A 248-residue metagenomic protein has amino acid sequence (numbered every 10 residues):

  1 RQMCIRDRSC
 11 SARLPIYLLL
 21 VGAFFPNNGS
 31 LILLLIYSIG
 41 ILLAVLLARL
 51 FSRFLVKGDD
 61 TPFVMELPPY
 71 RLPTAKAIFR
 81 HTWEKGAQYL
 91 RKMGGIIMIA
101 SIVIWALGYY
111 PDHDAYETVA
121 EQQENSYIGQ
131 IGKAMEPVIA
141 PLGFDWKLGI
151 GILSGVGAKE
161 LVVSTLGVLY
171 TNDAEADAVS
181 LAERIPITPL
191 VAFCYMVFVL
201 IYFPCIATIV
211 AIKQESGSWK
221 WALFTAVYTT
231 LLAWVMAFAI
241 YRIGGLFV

Functional and structural regions predicted by a protein language model:
R1-I5: Short, small-residue-biased leader/transition segments that mark boundaries at the very start of proteins
D7, S11-L34, A207-S218, A239-V248: Transmembrane helix-loop junctions at the membrane interface of multipass transporters and ion channels
V21-A23, Y37-L50, I99-Y109, M196-I201 (+1 more regions): Hydrophobic core segments of alpha-helical transmembrane domains in multi-pass membrane transport and ion-translocation
S30-S38, M98-I99, F193, A222-V227: Hydrophobic alpha-helical transmembrane segments
K57-H81, I128, Y170-A176: Juxtamembrane inter-helical linkers in multi-pass membrane proteins
A87-I185: Transmembrane helical segments that form the transport core of multi-pass membrane transport proteins
Y127, N172-L200, E215-W219, I243-V248: Hydrophobic alpha-helical segments
K213-L232: Interfacial loop-to-transmembrane junctions
